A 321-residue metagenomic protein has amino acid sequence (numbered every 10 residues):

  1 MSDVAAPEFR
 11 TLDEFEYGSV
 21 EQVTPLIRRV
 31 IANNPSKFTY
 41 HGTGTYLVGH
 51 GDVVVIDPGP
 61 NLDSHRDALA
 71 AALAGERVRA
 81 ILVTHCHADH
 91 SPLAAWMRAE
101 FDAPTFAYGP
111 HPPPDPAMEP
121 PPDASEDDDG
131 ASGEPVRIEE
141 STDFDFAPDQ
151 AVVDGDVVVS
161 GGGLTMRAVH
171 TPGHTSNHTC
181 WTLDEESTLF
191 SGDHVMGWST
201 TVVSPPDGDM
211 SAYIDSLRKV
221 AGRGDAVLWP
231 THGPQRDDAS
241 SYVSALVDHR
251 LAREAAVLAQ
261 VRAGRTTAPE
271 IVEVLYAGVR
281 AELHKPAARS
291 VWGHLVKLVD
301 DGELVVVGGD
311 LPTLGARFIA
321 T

Functional and structural regions predicted by a protein language model:
M1-F9, A259-T321: C-terminal regulatory/interaction regions
E14-E76, C180-G192, G197: Conserved beta-strand hairpin/beta-sheet module of binuclear metal-dependent hydrolase folds, prominently
V23, E100-F101, G224: Short, structured coil segments at secondary-structure junctions
L26, L69, H232, V257 (+1 more regions): Residue-level signal for inorganic ion chemistry
H41, P60-G163, S187: Active-site HxH/HxHxD metal-binding segment of metal-dependent hydrolases
V53-V55, P60-L62, E140-Q150, L164-E254: Metallo-beta-lactamase
T84-H90, H174, H232, H294: Histidine-centered divalent metal-coordination motifs
